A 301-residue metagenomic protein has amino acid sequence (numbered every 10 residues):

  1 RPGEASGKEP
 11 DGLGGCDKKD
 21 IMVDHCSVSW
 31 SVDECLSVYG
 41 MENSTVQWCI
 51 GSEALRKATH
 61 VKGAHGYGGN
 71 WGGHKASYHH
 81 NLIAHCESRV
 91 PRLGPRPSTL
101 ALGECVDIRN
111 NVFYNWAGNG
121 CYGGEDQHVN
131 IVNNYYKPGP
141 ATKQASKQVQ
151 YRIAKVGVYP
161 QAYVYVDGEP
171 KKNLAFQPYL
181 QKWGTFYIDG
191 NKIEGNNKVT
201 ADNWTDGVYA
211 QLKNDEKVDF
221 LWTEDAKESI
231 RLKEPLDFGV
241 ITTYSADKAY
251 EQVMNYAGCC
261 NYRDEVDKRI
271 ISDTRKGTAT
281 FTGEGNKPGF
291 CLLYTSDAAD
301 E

Functional and structural regions predicted by a protein language model:
R1-P2, D17-W30, E42-H60, Y67-L93 (+3 more regions): Right-handed parallel beta-helix
G3-G15, W30-V38, T59-G73, E87-S98 (+2 more regions): Extracellular beta-strand/beta-solenoid scaffold signature
S6, S27-S31, S37, S44 (+9 more regions): Generic serine detector
Y39-G40, G124: Short glycine/proline-enriched turns and hinge-like loops at secondary-structure junctions
L102-F281, G285-N286, C291-L292: Extracellular beta-rich repeat passengers
Y294-D300: Conserved small/polar residues in nucleotide/adenosyl-binding loops
